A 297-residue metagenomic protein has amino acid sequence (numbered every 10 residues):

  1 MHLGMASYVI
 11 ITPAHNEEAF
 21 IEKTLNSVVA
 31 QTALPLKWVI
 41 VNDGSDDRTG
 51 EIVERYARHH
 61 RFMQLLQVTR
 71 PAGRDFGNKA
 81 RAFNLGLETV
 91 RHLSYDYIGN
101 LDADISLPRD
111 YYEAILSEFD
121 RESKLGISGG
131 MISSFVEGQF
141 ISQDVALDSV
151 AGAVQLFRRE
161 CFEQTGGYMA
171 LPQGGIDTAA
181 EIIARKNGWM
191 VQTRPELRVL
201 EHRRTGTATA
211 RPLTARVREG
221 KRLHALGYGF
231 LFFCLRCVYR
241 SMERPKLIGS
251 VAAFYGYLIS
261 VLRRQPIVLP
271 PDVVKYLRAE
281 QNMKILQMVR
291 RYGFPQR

Functional and structural regions predicted by a protein language model:
M1-A30: N-proximal low-complexity "stem/linker" segments adjacent to membrane-targeting elements
N26-A72: Acidic donor-binding segment of Leloir-type glycosyltransferases
A80-Y97: Active-site nucleotide-sugar/metal-binding loop of Leloir-type enzymes
S94-S106: Short beta-strand-to-loop acidic/aromatic patch adjacent to the donor-nucleotide binding site
S106-I141: Conserved donor NDP-sugar-binding/catalytic core segment of glycosyltransferases
A151-G166: Conserved nucleotide-sugar donor-binding and metal-coordinating catalytic region shared by glycosyltransferases
C161-Q164, L171-H202: A short, conserved alpha-helix in the catalytic core of glycosyltransferases
A215-R297: Non-catalytic, C-terminal membrane-associated alpha-helical segments of glycosyltransferases
